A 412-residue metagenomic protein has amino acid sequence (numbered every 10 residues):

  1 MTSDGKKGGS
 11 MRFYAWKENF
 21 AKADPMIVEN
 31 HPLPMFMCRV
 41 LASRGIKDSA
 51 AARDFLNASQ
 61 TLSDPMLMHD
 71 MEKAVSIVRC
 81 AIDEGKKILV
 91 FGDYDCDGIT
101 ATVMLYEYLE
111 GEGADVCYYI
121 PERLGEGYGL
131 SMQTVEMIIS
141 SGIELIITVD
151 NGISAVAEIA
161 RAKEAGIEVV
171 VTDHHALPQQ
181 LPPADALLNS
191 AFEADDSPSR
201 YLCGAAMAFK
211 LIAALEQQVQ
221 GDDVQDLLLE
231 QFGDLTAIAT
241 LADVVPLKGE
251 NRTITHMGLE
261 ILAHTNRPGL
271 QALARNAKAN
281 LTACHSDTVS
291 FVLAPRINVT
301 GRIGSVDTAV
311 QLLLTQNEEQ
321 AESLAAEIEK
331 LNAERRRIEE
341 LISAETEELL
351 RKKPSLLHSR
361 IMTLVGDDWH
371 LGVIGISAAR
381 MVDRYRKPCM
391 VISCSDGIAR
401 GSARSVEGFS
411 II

Functional and structural regions predicted by a protein language model:
M1-S10: Short, Lys/Arg-enriched N-terminal segments with co-localized hydrophobic residues within the first ~10-30 amino acids
T2-S3, L33, A208: Compositionally biased, low-complexity segments enriched in small residues
R12, K17-E144, A165, P183 (+1 more regions): Hydrophobic helix-and-loop "lid/oligomerization" segment in the mid-to-C-terminal part of catalytic domains
I138-S141, T148, G152-V245: Conserved phosphate-handling catalytic cores of large alpha/beta enzymes
